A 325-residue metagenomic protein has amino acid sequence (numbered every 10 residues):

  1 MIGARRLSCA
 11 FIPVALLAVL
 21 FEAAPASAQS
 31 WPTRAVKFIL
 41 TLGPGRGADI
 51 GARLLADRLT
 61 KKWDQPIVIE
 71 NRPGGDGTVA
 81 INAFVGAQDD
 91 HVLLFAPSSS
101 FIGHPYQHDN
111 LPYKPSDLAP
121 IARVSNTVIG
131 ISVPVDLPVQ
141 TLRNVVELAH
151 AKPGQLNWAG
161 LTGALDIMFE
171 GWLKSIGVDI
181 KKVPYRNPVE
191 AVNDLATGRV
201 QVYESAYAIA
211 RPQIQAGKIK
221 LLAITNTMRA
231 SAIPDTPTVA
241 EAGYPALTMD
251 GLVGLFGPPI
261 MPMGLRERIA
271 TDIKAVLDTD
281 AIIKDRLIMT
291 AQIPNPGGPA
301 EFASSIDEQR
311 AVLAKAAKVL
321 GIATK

Functional and structural regions predicted by a protein language model:
M1-P13, E22: Bacterial N-terminal signal peptides that target proteins for export
L17-A26: C-terminal segment of classical bacterial N-terminal signal peptides
A28-D117, Q155, L165, G177-V202 (+5 more regions): N-terminal (or domain-start) structured segment
G43-G45, S98-S99, P134-V139, G160-A164 (+4 more regions): Short coil/turn segments
G86-H91, Y106-E190, V239, L252-R286: Hinge/capping helix and adjacent helix->loop/strand transition within the periplasmic-binding protein
S99-D109, D166, E170-S175, V202-T236 (+1 more regions): A ligand-binding cleft/hinge motif common to bilobed small-molecule-binding domains
K114-S116, A210-D285, E308-A311, A316 (+1 more regions): C-terminal lobe and pocket-closing loops of periplasmic/extracytoplasmic Venus-flytrap solute-binding proteins
A196, A300-S305: Membrane-helix entry/capping segments
